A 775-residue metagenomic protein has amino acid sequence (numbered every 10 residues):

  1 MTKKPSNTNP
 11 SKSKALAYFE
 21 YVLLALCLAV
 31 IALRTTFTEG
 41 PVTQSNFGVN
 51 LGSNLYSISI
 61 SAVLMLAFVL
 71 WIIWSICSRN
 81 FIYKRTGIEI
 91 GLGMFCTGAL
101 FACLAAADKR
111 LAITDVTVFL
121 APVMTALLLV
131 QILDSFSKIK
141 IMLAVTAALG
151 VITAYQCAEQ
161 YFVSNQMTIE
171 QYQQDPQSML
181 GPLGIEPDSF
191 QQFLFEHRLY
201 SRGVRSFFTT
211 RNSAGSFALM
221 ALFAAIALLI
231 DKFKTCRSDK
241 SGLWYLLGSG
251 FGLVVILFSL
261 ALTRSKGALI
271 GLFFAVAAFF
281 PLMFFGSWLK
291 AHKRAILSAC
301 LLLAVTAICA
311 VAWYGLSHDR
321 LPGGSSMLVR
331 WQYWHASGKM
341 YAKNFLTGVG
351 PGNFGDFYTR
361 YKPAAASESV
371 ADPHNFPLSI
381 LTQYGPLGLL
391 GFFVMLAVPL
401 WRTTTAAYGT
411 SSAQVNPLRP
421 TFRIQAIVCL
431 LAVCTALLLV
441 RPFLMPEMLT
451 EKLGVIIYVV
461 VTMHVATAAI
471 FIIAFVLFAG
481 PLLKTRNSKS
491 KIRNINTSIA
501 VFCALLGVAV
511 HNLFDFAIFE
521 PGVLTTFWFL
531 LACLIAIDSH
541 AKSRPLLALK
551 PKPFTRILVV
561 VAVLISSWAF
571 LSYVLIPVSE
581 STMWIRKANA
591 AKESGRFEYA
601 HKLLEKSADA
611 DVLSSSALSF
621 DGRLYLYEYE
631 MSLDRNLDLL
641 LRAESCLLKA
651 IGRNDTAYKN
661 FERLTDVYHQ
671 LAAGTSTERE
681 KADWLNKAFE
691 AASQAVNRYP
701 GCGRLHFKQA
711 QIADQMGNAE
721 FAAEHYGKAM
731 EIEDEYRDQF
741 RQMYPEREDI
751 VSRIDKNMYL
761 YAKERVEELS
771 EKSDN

Functional and structural regions predicted by a protein language model:
M1-F101, A107-T114, M124-A147, I169-E186 (+14 more regions): Transmembrane signal-anchor hairpin modules in multi-pass inner-membrane enzymes, especially those that act on
T35-G48, C103-A105, I152-S216, V254 (+7 more regions): Membrane-interfacial helix-loop-helix modules of multi-pass inner-membrane proteins that assemble, modify, or transport
G48-S59, A105-K109, Y200-N212, D372-Q383 (+2 more regions): Short aromatic-rich membrane-water interface segments that cap or initiate transmembrane helices in multi-pass membrane
S61-F68, T114-A126, S213-L228, L269-F279 (+2 more regions): Hydrophobic core segments of transmembrane alpha-helices in multi-pass, intramembrane catalytic enzymes
A105, K109-T114, C157, T209-N212 (+6 more regions): Helix-loop-helix junctions and helix-breaking kinks within/between transmembrane helices of multi-pass membrane
N165-T168, T210, W331-P373, P377-I380 (+1 more regions): TM-adjacent membrane-interface loops and short helices in multi-pass inner/ER membrane proteins
E170-Q191, F195, L199, V204-F207 (+6 more regions): Flexible juxtamembrane loops connecting transmembrane helices in multi-pass membrane enzymes that build or modify
W584-N775: C-terminal luminal/periplasmic domains and tails of membrane-associated envelope-modifying transferases
